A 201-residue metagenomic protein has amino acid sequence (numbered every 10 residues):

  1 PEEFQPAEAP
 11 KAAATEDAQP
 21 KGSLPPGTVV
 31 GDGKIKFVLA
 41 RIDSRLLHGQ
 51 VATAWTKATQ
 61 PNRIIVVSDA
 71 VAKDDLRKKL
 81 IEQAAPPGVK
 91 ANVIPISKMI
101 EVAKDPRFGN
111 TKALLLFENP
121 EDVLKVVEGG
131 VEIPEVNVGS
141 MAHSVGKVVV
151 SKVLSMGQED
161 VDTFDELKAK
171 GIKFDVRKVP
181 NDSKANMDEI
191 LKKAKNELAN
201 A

Functional and structural regions predicted by a protein language model:
P1-E2, V153-M156, A201: Nucleotide/pyrophosphate-binding catalytic subdomain
E3, D74-D75, L124-V126, V145-V148 (+1 more regions): Short active-site-adjacent structural elements
E3-G31: Long, charged amphipathic helices and adjacent flexible linkers at domain junctions
S23-F108, K112-A113, F117-P120, M141 (+2 more regions): Conserved mixed alpha/beta catalytic, RNA-binding, or beta-rich assembly cores of soluble enzyme, regulatory
D69, V93-I96, E135, H143 (+5 more regions): Extended, low-hydrophobicity, polar/charged segments
T111-K112, E118-K168: Long, charge-patterned amphipathic alpha-helical coiled-coil/hairpin "stalk" segments used as oligomerization
D162-D175, D182-K192: Charge-rich, low-complexity intrinsically disordered segments
I190-N200: Short, electropositive alpha-helical surface patch
